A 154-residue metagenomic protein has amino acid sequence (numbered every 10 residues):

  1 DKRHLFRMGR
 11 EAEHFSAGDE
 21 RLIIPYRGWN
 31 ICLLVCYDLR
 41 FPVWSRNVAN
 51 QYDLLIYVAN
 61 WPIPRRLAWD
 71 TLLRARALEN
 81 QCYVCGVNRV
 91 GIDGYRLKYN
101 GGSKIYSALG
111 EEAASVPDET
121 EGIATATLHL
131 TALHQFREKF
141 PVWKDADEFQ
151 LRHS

Functional and structural regions predicted by a protein language model:
D1-N50, P64-T71, E138-V142, R152: Active-site catalytic loop in hydrolytic enzyme cores
L5-F6, G91, A132: Active-site/binding-pocket entry motifs
E11-E13, E20, E79, E111-E112 (+3 more regions): Glutamate identity and glutamate-enriched acidic tracts
R27-W29, A108-E111, H129-T131: Short loop segments at secondary-structure junctions
L39-I123: CN hydrolase (nitrilase-like) catalytic-core segments centered on the catalytic cysteine and neighboring Lys/Glu
A126: Glycine-rich, small/acidic residue-mixed loop/short-helix segments
L130-S154: C-terminal segments of enzyme domains that contribute to small-molecule binding surfaces
